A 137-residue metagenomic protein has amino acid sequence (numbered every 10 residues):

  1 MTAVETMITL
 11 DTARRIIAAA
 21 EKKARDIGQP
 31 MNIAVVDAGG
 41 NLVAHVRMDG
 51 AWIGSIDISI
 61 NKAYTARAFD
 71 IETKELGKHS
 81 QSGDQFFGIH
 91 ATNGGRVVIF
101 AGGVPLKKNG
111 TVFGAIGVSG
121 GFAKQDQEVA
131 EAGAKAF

Functional and structural regions predicted by a protein language model:
M1-F137: Flexible, solvent-exposed loop/hinge segments and secondary-structure transition points
